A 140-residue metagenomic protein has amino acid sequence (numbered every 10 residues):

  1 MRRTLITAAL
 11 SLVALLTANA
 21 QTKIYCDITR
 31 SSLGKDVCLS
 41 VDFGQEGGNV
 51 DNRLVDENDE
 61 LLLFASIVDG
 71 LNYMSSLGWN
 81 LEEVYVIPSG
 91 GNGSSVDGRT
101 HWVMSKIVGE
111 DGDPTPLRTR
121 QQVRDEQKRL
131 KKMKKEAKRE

Functional and structural regions predicted by a protein language model:
M1-L5: Positively charged n-region of N-terminal signal peptides that target proteins for export
I6, N19-E140: Terminus-proximal functional modules
T7-L15: Bacterial N-terminal signal peptides
